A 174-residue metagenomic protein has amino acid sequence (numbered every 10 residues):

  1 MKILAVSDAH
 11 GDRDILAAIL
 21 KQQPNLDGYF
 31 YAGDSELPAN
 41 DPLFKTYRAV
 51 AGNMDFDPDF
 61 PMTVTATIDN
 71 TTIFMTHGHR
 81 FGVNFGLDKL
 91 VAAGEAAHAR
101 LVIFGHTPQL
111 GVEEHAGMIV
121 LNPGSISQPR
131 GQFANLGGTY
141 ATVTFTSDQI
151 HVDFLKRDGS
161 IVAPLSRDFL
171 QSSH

Functional and structural regions predicted by a protein language model:
M1-I3, T65-F74, E114-V120, F145-H151: Beta-strand-turn-beta hairpins that frame and shape the catalytic cleft of phosphate-ester-processing enzymes
M1-N40, F44-K45, D55, P61-M62 (+4 more regions): N-terminal active-site segment of His-dependent metallophosphoesterases
A5-S7, G28-D34, R48-N53, F74-H77 (+2 more regions): Active-site neighborhood of phospho(di)ester-bond hydrolases with catalytic His/Asp-centered motifs
D34-S35, G52-D59, R80, S125-G131: Short, acidic/turn-prone active-site loops that include or flank metal/cofactor- and phosphate-binding residues
F44-G52, P61-T67, G117-L121: Active-site regions of enzymes building and remodeling cell-envelope glycoconjugates
V50, F60-V102: Helix-adjacent hinge/juxtasegments
N84-T146: Conserved beta-sheet core of the metallophosphoesterase superfamily
T107-A116, S147-H174: A short C-terminal boundary segment appended to hydrolase-like catalytic domains
